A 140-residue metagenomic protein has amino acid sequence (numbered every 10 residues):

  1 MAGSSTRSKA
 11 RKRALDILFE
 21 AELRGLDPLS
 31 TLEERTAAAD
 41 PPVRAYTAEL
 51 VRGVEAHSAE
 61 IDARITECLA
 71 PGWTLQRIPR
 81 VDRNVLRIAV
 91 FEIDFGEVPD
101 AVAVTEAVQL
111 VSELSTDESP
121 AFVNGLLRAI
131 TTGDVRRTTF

Functional and structural regions predicted by a protein language model:
M1-F140: N-terminal interaction/assembly modules
